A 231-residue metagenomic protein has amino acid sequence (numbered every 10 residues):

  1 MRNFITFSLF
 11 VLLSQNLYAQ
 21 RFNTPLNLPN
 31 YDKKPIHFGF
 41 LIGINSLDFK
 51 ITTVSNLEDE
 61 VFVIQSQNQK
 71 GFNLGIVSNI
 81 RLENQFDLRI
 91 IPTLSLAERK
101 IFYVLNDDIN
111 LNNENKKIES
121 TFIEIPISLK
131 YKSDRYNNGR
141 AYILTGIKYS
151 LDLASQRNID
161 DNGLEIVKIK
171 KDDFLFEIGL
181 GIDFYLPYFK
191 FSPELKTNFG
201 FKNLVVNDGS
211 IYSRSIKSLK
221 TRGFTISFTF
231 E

Functional and structural regions predicted by a protein language model:
Q20-K70, E231: Short glycine/proline- and aromatic-enriched beta-strand/turn motifs that initiate or cap beta-hairpins
D32, I80-N84, S133-N137, F184-L186 (+1 more regions): Outer-membrane beta-barrel strand-turn architecture
K34-I36, N68-F72, E119-I123, G139 (+2 more regions): Residues that define the transmembrane beta-barrel architecture of outer-membrane proteins
I36-I42, L88-P92, I123-I125, A141-I147 (+3 more regions): Transmembrane beta-strands of outer-membrane beta-barrel proteins
I44-D48, L94-E98, S133, I147-L153 (+2 more regions): Transmembrane beta-strands of outer-membrane beta-barrel pores
D48, Q85-L88, N137, Y188-F191: Repeated loop/turn-to-beta-strand initiation elements of outer-membrane beta-barrel proteins
T52-S66, E98-S120, L153-I169, V205-K217: Flexible, solvent-exposed loop segments that connect beta-strands
K171-D173, G181-E231: Predominantly the C-terminal beta-signal and adjacent terminal strand-loop region of outer-membrane beta-barrel
